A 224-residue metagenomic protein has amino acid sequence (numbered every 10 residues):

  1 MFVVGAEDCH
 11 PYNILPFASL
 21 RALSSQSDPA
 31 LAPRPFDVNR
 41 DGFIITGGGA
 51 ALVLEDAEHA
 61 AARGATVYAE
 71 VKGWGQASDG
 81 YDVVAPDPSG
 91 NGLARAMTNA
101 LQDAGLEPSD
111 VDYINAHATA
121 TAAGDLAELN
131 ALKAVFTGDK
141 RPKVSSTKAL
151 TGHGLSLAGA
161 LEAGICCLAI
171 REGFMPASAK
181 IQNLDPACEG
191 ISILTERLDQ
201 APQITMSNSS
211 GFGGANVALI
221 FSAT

Functional and structural regions predicted by a protein language model:
M1-A6, T66-W74, S109-A116, P142-A149 (+2 more regions): Beta-strand segments within the central parallel beta-sheet cores of soluble alpha/beta enzyme folds
M1-H59, A158-T224: Conserved beta-strand-centric core segments of catalytic alpha/beta enzyme folds
P16-S27, P88-N91, A127-D139, S222-T224: A glycine- and small-aliphatic-rich helix-loop capping segment at beta-alpha/alpha-beta transitions that lines
D28-A104, Y113: Condensing-enzyme catalytic core mediating Claisen C-C bond formation in acyl metabolism
A30-V38, S78, K140-L150, Q200-A201: Glycine/charged-rich beta-loop-alpha catalytic/anionic-binding loops adjacent to active sites
Y81-G90, T119-F136, G154-E162: Short glycine/threonine-rich loop-to-helix capping motif typified by GTGT followed within a few residues by an Asp-Pro
A96-A104, A131, V135, C166 (+1 more regions): Stable alpha-helical structural segments in soluble proteins, enriched in small hydrophobic residues
T119-T121, A149-S156, S209-N216: Glycine-rich phosphate/pyrophosphate-binding beta-alpha loops
